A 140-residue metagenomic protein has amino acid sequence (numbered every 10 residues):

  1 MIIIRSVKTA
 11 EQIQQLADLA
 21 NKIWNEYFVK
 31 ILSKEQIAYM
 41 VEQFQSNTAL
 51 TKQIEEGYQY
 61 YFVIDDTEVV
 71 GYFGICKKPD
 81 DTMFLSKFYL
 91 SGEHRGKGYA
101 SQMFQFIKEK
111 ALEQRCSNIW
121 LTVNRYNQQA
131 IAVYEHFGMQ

Functional and structural regions predicted by a protein language model:
I2-I13, A17-E93, F104-K110, Q114: Acetyl-CoA-dependent GNAT
Q12, N127, Y134: Acidic active-site catalytic centers that drive phospho-/nucleotidyl reactions and related ester hydrolyses
F88, I131-V133: Short secondary-structure transition/capping segments
H94-G98: Glycine-rich phosphate-binding loop
S101: Residues forming the Rossmann-fold NAD(P)(H) cofactor-binding site
L121-I131: Conserved beta-strand-loop-alpha-helix junction that forms the acyl-donor binding cleft
E135-Q140: Conserved acetyl-CoA-binding loop of GNAT-fold acetyltransferases
